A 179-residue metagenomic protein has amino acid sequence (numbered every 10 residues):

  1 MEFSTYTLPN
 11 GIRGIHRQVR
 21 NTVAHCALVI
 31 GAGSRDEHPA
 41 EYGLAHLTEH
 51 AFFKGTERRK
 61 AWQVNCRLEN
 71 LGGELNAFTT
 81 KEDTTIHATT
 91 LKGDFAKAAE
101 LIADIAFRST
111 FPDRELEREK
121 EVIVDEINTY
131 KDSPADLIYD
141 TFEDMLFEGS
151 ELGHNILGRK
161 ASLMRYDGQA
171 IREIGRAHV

Functional and structural regions predicted by a protein language model:
M1-C66, H87-T90, E100-I102, S162 (+1 more regions): His/Glu-rich zincin catalytic helix
Q63-H178: Charge-rich, well-structured scaffold segments of protease-associated domains
